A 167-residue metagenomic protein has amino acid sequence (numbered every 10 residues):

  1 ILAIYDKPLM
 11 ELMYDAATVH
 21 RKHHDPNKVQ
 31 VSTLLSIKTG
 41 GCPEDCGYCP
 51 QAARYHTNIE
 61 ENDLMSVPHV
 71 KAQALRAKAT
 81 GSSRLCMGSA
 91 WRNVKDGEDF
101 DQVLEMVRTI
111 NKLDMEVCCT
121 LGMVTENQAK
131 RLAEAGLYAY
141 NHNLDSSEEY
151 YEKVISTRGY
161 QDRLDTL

Functional and structural regions predicted by a protein language model:
I1-Y48, A53: Flexible, acidic/Gly-rich N-terminal and inter-domain linker regions that tether and position cofactor-handling modules
A53-L167: Conserved Radical SAM active-site core
